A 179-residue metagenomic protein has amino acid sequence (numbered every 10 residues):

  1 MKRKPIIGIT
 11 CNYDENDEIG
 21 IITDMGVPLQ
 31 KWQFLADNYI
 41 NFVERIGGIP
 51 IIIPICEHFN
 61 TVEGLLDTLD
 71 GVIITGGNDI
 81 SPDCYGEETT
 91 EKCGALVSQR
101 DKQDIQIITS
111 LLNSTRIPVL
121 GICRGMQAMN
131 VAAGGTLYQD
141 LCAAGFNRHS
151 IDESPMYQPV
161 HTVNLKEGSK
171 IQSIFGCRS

Functional and structural regions predicted by a protein language model:
M1-L120, V131-Y138, C142-F175: N-terminal beta1-alpha1 cap of cysteine-dependent amidohydrolase-like domains
C123: Conserved G/P- and acidic residue-centered "switch" motifs that form tight phosphate/ATP-binding loops in soluble
M126-N130: Hydrophobic, aromatic-enriched interface-forming segments
R178-S179: C-terminal and late-domain segments of enzyme folds
